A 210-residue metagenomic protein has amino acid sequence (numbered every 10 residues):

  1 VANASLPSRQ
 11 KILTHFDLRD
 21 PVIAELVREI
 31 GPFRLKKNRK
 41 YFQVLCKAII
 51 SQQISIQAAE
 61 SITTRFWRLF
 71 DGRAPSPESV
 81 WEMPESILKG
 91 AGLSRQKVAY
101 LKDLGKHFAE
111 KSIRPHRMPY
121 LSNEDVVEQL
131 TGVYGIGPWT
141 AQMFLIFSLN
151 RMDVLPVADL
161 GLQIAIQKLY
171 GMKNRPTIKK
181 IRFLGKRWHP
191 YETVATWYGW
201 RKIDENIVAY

Functional and structural regions predicted by a protein language model:
V1-F33, P119, N123-E124, P138-Y210: C-terminal accessory module of base-excision DNA glycosylases/AP lyases that mediates lesion recognition and DNA
V22, L26, S55, A59-G132 (+1 more regions): Alpha-helical ds-nucleic-acid-binding substructure associated with the helix-hairpin-helix region of base-excision DNA
L35-Q43, G92-Q96, G185-E192: Structural motif
K37, Q57-S61, P75, Q96 (+4 more regions): Alpha-helix N-cap and coil->helix boundary residues
Y41, L45-C46, A58-I62, K97-Y100 (+2 more regions): Residue-level detector of well-ordered alpha-helical segments, enriched for hydrophobic/aromatic packing positions
